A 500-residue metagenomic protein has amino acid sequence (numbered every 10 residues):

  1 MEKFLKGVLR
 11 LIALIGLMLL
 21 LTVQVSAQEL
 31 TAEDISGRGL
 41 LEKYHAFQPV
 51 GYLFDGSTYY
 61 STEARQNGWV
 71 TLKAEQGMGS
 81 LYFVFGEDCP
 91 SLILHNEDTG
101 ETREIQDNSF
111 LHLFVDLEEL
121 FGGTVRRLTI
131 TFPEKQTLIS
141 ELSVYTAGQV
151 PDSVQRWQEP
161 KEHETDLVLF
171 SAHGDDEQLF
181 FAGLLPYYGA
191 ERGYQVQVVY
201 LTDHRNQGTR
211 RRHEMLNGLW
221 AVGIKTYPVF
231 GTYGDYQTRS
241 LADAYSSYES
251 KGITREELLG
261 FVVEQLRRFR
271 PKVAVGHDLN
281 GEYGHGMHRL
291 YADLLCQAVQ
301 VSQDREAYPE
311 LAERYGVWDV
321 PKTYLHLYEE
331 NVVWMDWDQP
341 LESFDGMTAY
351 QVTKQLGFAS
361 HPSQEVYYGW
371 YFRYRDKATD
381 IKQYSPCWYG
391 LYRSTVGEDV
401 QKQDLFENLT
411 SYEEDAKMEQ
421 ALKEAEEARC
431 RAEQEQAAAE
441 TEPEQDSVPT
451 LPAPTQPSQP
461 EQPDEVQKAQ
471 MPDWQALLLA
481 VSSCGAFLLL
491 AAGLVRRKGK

Functional and structural regions predicted by a protein language model:
M1-E2, K500: N-terminal hydrophobic targeting signals that begin at the initiator methionine
E2-I12: Bacterial N-terminal signal peptides that target proteins for export
R10-A13, A476-A486: Hydrophobic H-region at the start of alpha-helical membrane spans
L11-T22: Bacterial N-terminal signal peptides
V23-A27: Sec/Tat signal peptide C-region and signal peptidase I cleavage site
E29-R65, L72-A74, L92, F110-E119 (+4 more regions): The feature marks non-catalytic terminal segments
T31-F47, G51-S80, F85-Y308: Active-site beta-strand->loop->alpha-helix modules in alpha/beta enzyme cores, enriched in Gly/His/Asp(Glu)
C484-K500: C-terminal membrane-anchoring or membrane-association module
